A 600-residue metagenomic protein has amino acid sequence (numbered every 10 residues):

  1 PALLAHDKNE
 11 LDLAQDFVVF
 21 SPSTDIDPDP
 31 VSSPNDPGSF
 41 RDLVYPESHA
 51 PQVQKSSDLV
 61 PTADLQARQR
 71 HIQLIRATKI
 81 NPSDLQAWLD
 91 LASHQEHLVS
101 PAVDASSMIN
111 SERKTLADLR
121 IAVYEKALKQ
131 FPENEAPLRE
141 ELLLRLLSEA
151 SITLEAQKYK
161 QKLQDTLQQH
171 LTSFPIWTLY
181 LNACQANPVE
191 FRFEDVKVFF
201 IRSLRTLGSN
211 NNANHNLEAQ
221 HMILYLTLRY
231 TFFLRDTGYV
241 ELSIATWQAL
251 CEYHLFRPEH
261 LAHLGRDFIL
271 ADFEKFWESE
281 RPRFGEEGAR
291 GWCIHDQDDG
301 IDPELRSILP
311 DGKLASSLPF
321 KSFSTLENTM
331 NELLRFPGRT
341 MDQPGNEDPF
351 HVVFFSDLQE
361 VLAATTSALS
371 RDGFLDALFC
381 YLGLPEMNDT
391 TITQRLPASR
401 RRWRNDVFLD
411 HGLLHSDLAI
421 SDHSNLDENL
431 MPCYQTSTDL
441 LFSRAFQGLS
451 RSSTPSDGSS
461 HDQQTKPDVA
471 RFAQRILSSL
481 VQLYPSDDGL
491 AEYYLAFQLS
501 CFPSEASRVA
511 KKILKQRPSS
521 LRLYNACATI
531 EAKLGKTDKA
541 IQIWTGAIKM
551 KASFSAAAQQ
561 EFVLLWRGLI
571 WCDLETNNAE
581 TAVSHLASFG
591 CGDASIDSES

Functional and structural regions predicted by a protein language model:
P1-S600: Polyampholytic low-complexity alpha-helical segments
